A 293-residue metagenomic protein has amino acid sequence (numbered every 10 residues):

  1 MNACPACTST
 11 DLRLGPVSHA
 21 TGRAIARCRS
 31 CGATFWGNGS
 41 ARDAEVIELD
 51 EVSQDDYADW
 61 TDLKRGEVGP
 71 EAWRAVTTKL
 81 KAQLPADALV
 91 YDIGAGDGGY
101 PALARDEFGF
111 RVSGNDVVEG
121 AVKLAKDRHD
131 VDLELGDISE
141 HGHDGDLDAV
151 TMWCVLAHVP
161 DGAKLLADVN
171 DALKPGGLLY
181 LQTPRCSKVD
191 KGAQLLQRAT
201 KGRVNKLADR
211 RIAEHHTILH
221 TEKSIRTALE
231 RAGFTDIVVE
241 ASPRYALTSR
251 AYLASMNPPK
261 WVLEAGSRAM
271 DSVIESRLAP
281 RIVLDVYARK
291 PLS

Functional and structural regions predicted by a protein language model:
M1-W153, G162-L166, A241-S242, R250 (+2 more regions): Conserved N-terminal segment of class I S-adenosyl-L-methionine
L89, G176-L178: Short glycine-centered segments of the SAM/dcSAM-binding site in methyltransferase folds
A157: Catalytic acidic motif of RecA-like/P-loop NTPases
P160-V169, L178-R289: S-adenosyl-L-methionine-dependent methyltransferase catalytic module, highlighting the catalytic core
L173: Amphipathic alpha-helical interface segments
